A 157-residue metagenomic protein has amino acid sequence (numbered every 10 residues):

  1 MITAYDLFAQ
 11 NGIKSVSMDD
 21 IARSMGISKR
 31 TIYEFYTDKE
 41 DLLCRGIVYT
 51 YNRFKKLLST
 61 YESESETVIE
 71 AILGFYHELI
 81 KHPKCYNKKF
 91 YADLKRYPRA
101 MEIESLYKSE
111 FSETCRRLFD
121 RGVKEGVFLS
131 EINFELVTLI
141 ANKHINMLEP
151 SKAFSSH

Functional and structural regions predicted by a protein language model:
M1-A4, I21, G46-T50, F54 (+1 more regions): Generic hydrophobic, amphipathic alpha-helix propensity
T3-L7, E78: Short amphipathic alpha-helical elements of helix-turn-helix/winged-helix folds
L7-D41, R45: Helix-turn-helix
Q10-I13, S63, L129: Helix-turn-helix/winged-helix DNA-binding modules
R45, K56-C85, T138-A141: Hydrophobic alpha-helical connector segments
R53, H82-Y86, L118, G122 (+1 more regions): A short secondary-structure junction motif
I80-R117, L136: Short secondary-structure transition hinges
S109-H144, S155-S156: Hydrophobic alpha-helical bundle segments that form small-molecule/ligand-binding pockets
